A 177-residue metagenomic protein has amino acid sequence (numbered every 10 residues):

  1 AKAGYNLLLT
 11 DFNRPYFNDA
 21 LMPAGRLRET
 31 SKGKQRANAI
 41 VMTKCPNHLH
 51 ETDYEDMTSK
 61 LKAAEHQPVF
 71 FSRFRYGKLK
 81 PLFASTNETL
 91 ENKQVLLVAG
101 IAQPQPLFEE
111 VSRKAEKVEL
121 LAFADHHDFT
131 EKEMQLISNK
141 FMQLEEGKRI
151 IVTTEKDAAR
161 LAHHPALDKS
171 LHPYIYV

Functional and structural regions predicted by a protein language model:
A1-E65: Phosphate/Mg2+-binding loops and adjacent switch elements in nucleotide/diphosphate-handling enzyme cores
K2, S31-R36, K62-A64, T89-E91 (+2 more regions): Short, conserved loop/helix-junction motifs that constitute active-site signature segments in enzyme catalytic cores
T10, S72, L121, V177: Hydrophobic residues at beta-strand termini and immediately following loops that shape nucleotide-binding pockets
A39-T52, S72-K78, V98-Q103, F123-H127 (+1 more regions): G-domain G4 guanine-recognition motif of GTPases
C45-K62, P106-F108, S112-K114, H127-L144 (+1 more regions): GTPase G-domain guanine-specificity segment
L82-A84, L90-E131: Redox- and metal-dependent alpha/beta enzyme cores, enriched for Fe-S-associated oxidoreductases and cofactor-handling
A124-D128, K169-V177: Short, flexible loop segments at boundaries between secondary-structure elements
